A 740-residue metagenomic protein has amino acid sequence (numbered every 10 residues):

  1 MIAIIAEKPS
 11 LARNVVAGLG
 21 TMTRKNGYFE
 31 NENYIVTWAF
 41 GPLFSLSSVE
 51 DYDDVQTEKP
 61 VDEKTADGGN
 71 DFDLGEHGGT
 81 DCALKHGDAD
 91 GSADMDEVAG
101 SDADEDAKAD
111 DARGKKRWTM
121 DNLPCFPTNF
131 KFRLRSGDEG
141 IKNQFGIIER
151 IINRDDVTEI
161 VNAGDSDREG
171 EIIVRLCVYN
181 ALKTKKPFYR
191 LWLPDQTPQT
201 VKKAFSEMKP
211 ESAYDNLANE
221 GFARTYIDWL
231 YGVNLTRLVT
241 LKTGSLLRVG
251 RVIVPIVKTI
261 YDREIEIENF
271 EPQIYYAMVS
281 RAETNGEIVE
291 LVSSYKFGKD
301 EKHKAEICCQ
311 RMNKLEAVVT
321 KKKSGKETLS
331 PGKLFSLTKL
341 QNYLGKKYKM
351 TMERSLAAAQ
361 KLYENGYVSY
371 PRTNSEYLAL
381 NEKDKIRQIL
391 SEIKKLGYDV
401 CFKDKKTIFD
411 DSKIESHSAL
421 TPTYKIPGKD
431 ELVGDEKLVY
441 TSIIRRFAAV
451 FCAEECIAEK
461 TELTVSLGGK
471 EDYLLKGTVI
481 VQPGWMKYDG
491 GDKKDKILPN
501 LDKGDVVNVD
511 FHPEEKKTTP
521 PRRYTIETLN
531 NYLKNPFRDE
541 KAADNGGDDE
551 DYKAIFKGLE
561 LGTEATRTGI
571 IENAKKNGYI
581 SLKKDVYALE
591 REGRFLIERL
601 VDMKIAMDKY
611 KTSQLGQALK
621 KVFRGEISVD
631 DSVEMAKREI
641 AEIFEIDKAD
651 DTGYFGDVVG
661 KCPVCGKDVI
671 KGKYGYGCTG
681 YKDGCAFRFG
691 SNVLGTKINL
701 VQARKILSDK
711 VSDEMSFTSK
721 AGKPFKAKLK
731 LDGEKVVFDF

Functional and structural regions predicted by a protein language model:
M1-A3, A163-D167, G244-L246, S324-K333 (+3 more regions): Conserved short loop/turn motifs at secondary-structure junctions
M1-T225, W229, H512, P520: Intrinsically disordered, low-complexity regulatory segments
I2, G69-E97, D102-E105, I141 (+9 more regions): Basic, low-complexity terminal or inter-domain segments flanking catalytic cores
I2-I5, P9-G20, Q144-S324, I414 (+1 more regions): Phosphate-backbone binding and catalysis cores of DNA-processing enzymes
P9-V16, N33-V36, M120, D138-E149 (+18 more regions): Amphipathic alpha-helical transducer elements in NTP-driven molecular machines
F270-V289, V318-A358, G366, F556: C-terminal accessory/connector segments of nucleic-acid motor ATPases
K314-S330, D510-T519: Positively charged, polyanion-binding regions of nucleic-acid-associated proteins
